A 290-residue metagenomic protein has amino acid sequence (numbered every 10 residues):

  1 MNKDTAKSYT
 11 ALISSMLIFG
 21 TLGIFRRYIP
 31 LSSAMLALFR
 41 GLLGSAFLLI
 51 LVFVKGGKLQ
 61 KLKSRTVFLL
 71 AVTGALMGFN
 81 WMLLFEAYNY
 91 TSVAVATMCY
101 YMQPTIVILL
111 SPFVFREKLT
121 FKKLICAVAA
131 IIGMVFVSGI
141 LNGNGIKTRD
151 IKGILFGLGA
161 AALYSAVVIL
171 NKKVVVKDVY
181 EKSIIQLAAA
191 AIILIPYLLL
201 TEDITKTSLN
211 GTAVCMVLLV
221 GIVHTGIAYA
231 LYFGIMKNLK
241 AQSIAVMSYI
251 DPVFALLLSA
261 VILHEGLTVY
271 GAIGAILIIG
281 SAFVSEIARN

Functional and structural regions predicted by a protein language model:
M1-L38, L83, I146-K173, I192: Glycine-/small-residue-enriched transmembrane alpha-helix faces in small-molecule transporters and effluxers
M1-S14, A46-V72, K118-L124, N142-K152 (+4 more regions): Membrane-interface interhelical linkers
Y9-L12, M16, L69-L70, G74 (+7 more regions): Residue-level signature of transmembrane alpha-helical cores of multipass secondary-active transporters and flippases
L17-L31, L36, L43, M82-T91 (+4 more regions): Juxtamembrane C-cap of transmembrane helices in multi-pass membrane transport proteins
L31-F79, P104-V107, L163-V167, I184-E202 (+3 more regions): Transmembrane alpha-helices of multi-pass small-molecule transport proteins
M35-L38, L42-A46, F85-K118, A160 (+1 more regions): Specific alpha-helical transmembrane segments that line the substrate/conduction pathway and gating interfaces
F39, A96-M102, L170-A191, T225-V261: Helix-helix packing/entry segments at the starts of transmembrane helices
L48, V52, A71, L110 (+6 more regions): Hydrophobic transmembrane alpha-helices of multi-pass small-molecule transport proteins
